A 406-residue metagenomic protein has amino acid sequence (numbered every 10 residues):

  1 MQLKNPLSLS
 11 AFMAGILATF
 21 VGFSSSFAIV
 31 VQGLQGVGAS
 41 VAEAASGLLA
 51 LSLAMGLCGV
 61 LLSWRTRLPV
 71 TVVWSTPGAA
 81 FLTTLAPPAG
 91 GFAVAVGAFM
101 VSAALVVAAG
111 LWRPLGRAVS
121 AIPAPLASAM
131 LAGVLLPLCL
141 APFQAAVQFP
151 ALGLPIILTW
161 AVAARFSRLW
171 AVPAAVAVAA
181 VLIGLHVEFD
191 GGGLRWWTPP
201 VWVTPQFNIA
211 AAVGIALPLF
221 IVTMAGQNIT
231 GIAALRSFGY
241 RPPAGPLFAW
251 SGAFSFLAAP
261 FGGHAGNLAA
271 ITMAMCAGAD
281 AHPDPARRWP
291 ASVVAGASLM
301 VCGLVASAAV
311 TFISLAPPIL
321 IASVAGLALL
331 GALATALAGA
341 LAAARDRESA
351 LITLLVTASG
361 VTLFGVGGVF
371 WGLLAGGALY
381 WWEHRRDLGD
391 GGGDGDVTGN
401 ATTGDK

Functional and structural regions predicted by a protein language model:
M1-A45, P173-A244, G404: Helix-loop-helix hairpins and the membrane-proximal interhelical loops of multi-pass alpha-helical transport proteins
Q2-N5, A11-S25, I29, L49-L131 (+1 more regions): Helix-loop-helix junctions within the multi-pass membrane cores of secondary transporters/permeases
S24-S25, A151, G226, L268 (+1 more regions): Residue-level signal for transmembrane alpha-helical positions in Major Facilitator Superfamily
P88-G193, V294-G391: Membrane-embedded alpha-helical modules
A164-R168, G239-Y240, H282-A286, A344: Membrane-interface helix-boundary motifs at transmembrane edges
G239, G377-N400, G404-K406: Terminal cytosolic tails of multi-pass membrane transporters, especially the segment immediately following the final
